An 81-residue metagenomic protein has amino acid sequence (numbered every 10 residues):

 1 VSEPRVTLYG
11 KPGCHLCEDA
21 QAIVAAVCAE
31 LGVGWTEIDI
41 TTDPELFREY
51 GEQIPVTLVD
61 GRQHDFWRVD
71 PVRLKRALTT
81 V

Functional and structural regions predicted by a protein language model:
V1-V27: Local sequence-structure signature of Cys/Sec-based thiol-disulfide redox active-site neighborhoods
S2-R5, L31-V33, T80: Long, contiguous secondary-structure blocks with strong helical propensity
V33-P44: Thiol-based oxidoreductase modules, predominantly thioredoxin-like and allied folds used for disulfide exchange
T42-P55: Short Fe-S-cluster ligation motifs
P55-Q63: A short, hydrophobic beta-strand/beta-hairpin element that forms part of a small beta-sheet core
R73-V81: Thiol-/selenol-based redox modules, centered on thioredoxin-like and closely related oxidoreductase domains
